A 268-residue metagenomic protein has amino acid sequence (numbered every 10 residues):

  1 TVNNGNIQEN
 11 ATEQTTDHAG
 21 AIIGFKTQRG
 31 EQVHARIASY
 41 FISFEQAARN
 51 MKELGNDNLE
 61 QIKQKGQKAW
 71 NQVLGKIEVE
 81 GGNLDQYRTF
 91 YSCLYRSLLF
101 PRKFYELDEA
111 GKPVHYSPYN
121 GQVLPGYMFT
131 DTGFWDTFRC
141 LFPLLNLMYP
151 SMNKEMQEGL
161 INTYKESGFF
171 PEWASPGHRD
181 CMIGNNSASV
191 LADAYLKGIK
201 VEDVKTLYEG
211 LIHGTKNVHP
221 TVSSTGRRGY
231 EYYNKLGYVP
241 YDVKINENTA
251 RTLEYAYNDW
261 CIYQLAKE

Functional and structural regions predicted by a protein language model:
T1-F129, F169-E172, V201, K205 (+1 more regions): Acidic/polar, glycine-enriched structural segments that form the non-catalytic walls/loops of the carbohydrate-binding
T1-V33, Y40-F44, M51, M152 (+1 more regions): Active-site cavity-forming subdomains of large catalytic enzyme subunits
N56-K63, V79-L84, T130, P143-N146 (+5 more regions): Hydrophobic alpha-helical scaffolding
K65, A69, D85-S92, R139 (+6 more regions): Extracytoplasmic/secreted proteins, especially bacterial periplasmic and envelope-associated proteins
S92-E106, T130-N153, A192-K197, W260-E268: Alpha-helical support elements that line or immediately flank enzyme active sites and cofactor-binding pockets
S117, G126-F134, F138-R139, L145 (+3 more regions): Long, structured ligand/cofactor-binding scaffold of large enzymes
